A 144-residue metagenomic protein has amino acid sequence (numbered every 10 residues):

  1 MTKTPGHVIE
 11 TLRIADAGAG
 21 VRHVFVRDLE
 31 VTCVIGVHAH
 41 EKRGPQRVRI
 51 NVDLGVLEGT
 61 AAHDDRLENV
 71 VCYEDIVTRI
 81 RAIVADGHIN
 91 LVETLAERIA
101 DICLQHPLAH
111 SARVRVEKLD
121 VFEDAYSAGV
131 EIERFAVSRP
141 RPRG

Functional and structural regions predicted by a protein language model:
M1-G144: N-terminal, polar/charged subdomain of small-to-medium soluble alpha/beta proteins
